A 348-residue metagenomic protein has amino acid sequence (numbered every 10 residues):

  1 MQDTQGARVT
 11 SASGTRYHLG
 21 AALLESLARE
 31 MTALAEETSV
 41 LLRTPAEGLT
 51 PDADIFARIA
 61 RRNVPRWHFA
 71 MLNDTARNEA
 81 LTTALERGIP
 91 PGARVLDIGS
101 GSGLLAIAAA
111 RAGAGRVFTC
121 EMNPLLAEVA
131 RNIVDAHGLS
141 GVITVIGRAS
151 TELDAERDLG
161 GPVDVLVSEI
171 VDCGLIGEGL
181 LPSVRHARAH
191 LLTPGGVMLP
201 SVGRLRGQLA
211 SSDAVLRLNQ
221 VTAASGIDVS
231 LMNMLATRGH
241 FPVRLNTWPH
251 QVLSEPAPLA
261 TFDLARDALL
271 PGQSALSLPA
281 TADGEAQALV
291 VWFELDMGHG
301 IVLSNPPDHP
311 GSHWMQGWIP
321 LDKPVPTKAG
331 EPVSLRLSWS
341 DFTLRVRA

Functional and structural regions predicted by a protein language model:
D3-I98, G103-A348: Class I SAM-binding transferase module
